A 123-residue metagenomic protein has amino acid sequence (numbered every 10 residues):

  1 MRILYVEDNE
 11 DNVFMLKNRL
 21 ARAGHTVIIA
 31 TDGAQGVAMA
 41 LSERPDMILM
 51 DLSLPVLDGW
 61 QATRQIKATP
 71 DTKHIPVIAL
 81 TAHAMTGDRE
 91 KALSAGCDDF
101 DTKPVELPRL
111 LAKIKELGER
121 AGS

Functional and structural regions predicted by a protein language model:
E7, T31: Conserved acidic carboxylate
F14-R22: Charged docking surfaces used in two-component/phosphorelay signaling
E43-L49, L54: Active-site beta3 strand of CheY-like receiver
P55, K73, M85: The feature encodes the CheY-like receiver
P104-I114: C-terminal output helix
